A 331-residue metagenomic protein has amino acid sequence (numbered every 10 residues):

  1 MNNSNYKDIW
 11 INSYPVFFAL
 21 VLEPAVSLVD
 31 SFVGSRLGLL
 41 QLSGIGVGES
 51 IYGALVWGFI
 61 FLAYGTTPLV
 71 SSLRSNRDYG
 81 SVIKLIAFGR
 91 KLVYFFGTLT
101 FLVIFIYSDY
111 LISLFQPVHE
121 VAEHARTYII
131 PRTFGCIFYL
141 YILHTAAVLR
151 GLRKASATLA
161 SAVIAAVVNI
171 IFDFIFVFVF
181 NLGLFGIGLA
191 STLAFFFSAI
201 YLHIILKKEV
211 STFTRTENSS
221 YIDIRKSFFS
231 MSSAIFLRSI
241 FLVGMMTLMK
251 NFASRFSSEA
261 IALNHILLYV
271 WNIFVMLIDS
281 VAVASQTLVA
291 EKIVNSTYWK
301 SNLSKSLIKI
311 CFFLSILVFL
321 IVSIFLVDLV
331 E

Functional and structural regions predicted by a protein language model:
M1-S13, G188-S191, I200-V243: Interhelical loop/hinge segments that connect adjacent transmembrane helices in multipass membrane
K7-T67, S230-R255: Signature of the first transmembrane helix
S13, L20, G46-E49, V93 (+10 more regions): Residue-level recognition of transmembrane alpha-helices in multi-pass small-molecule transporters/permeases
A25-G44, I112-H119, I175-L182, I240-I273 (+2 more regions): Helix-terminus/linker motif at the lipid-water interface of multi-pass membrane proteins
L42-L102, Y139-R153, A157, I261-V322 (+1 more regions): Small-residue-rich hydrophobic transmembrane alpha-helices
L99-I130, L317-E331: Short membrane-interface helical motifs at transmembrane helix boundaries in multi-pass membrane transporters
H119-I142, V270-F274: Alpha-helical transmembrane segments of multi-pass membrane proteins
S156, A166-A199, I324-D328: Membrane-interface helix-loop junctions in multi-pass transport and translocation proteins
